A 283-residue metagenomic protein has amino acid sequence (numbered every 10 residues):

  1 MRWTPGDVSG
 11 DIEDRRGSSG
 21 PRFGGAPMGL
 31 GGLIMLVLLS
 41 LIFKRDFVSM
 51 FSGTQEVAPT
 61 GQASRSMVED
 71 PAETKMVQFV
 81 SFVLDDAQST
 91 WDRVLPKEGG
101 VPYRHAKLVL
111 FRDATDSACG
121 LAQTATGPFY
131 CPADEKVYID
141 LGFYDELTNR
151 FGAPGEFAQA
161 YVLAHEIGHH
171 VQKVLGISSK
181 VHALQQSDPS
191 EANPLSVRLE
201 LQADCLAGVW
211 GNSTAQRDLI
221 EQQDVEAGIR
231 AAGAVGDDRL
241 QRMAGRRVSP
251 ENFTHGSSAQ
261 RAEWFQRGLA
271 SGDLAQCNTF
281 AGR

Functional and structural regions predicted by a protein language model:
G6-S19, G25-T254, E263, A270-R283: A Zn2+-metalloprotease active-site environment signal
Q260: Short alpha-helical
